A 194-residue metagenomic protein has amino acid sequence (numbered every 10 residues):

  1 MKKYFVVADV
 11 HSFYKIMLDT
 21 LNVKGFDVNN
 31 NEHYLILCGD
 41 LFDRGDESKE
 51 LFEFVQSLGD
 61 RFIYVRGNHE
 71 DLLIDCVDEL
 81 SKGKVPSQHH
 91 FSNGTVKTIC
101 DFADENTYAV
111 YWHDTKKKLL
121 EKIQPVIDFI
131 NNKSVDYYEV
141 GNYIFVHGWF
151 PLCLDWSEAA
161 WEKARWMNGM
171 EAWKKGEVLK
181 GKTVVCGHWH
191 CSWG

Functional and structural regions predicted by a protein language model:
M1, M17, M167-M170: Detector for methionine-enriched segments
M1-K2, N31-H33, D60-R61, V135 (+2 more regions): Short coil/turn segments at beta-strand junctions that form active-site/ligand-binding loops
K3, V7, S12-H90: Core catalytic region of metal-dependent phosphoesterases/phosphodiesterases, especially metallo-beta-lactamase-like
N93-G194: Acidic, His/Gly-enriched loop-helix segments that form or flank divalent-metal centers in metallo-dependent hydrolases
